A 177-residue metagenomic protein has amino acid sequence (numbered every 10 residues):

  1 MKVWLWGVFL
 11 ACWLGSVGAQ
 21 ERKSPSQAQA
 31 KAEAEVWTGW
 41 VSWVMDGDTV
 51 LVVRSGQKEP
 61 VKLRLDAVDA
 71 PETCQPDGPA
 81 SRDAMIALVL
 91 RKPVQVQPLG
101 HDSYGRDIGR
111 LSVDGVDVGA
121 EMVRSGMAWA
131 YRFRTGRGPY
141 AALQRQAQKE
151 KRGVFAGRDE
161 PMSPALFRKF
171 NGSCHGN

Functional and structural regions predicted by a protein language model:
M1-L5: Bacterial N-terminal signal peptides that target proteins for export
W6-G15: Bacterial N-terminal signal peptides
C12, K58, A156-R158: Alpha-helical transmembrane segments and their juxtamembrane interfaces
E21-F133: Electropositive
R134-N177: N-terminal targeting pre-sequences for secretion and organelle import
